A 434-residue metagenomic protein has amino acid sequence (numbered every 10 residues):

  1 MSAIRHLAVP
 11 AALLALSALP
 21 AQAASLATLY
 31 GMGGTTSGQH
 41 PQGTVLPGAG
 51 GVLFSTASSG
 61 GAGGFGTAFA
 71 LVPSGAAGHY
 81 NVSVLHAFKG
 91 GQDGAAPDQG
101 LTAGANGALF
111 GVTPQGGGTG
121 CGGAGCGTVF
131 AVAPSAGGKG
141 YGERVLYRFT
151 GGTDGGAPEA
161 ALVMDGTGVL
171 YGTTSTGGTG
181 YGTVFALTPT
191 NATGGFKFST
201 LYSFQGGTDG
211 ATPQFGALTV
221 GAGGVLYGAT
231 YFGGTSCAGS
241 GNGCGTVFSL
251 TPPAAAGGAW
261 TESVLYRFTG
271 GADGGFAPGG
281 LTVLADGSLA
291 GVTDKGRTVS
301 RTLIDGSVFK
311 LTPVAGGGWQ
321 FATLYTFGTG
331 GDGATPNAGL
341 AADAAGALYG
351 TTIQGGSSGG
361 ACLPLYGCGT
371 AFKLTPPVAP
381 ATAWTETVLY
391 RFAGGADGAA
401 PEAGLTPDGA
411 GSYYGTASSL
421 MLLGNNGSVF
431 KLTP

Functional and structural regions predicted by a protein language model:
S2-P434: Extracellular beta-propeller repeat domains
